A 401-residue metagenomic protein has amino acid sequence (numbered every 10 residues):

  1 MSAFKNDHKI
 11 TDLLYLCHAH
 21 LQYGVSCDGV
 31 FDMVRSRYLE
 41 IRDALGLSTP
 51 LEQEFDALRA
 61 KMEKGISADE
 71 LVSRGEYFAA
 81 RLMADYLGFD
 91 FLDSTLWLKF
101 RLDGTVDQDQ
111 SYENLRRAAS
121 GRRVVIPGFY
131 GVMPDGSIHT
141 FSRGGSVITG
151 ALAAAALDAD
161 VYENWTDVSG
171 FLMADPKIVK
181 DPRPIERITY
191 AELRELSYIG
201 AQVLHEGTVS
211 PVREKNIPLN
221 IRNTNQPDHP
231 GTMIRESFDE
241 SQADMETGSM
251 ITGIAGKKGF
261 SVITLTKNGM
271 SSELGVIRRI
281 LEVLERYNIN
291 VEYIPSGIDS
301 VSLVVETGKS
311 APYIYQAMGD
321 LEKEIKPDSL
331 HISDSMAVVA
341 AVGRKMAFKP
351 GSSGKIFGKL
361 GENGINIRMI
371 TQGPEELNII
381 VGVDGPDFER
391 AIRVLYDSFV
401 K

Functional and structural regions predicted by a protein language model:
M1-A19, L172, I221-Q242, I298 (+1 more regions): Terminal amphipathic helices with adjacent charged low-complexity linkers/tails
M1-L204, V209, E306, G382-D384: Nucleotide/pyrophosphate-binding catalytic subdomain
F89, A159, I217, I289 (+1 more regions): Short glycine/serine/threonine/alanine-rich loop segments
L96-L98, V168-S169, Q226, I298 (+1 more regions): Conserved beta-strand edge residues that scaffold enzyme active sites
V161-W165, L219-I221, E292: Short hydrophobic alpha-helical runs that function as membrane-insertion/retention elements
G200-G207, P211-T232: Conserved glycine-bearing catalytic or ligand-binding loops at nucleotide- and phosphate-handling centers of large
P230-K401: A conserved regulatory-domain signal marking ACT and ACT-like small-molecule sensing domains and adjacent regulatory
